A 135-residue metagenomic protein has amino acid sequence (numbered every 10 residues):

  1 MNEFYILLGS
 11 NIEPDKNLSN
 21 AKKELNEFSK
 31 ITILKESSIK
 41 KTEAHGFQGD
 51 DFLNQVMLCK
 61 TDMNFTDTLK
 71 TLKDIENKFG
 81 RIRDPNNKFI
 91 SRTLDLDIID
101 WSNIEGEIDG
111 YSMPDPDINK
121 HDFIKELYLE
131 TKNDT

Functional and structural regions predicted by a protein language model:
M1-I6: Extreme N-terminal starter segment of soluble prokaryotic enzymes
L7, L58-K60, W101: Short hydrophobic/aromatic beta-strand micro-patches that form the beta-sheet surface supporting nucleotide- or nucleic
E13-N17: Short N-terminal binding/cap micro-motifs at the start of the first secondary-structure element
N20-F65: Short, surface-exposed acidic-centric catalytic microdomains
A44-F52, M63-K70, D74-T135: Flexible, gly/pro- and Lys/Arg-enriched active-site loops
